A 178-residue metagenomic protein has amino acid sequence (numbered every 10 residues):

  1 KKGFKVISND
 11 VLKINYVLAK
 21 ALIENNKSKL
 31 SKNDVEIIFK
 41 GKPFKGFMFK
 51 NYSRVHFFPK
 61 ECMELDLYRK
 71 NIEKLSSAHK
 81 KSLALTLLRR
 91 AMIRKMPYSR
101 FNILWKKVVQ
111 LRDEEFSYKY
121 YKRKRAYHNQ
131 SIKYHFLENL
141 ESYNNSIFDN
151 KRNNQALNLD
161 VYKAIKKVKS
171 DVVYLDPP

Functional and structural regions predicted by a protein language model:
K1-K2, N25: S-adenosyl-L-methionine
F4, F47-K50, Y118: Generic, low-specificity signal for short hydrophobic/alpha-helical stretches with a mild N-terminal bias, encompassing
F4-D10: Conserved SAM-binding motif I beta-strand of class I
D10, S28-S31, K106-K107, P177: Short, surface-exposed linear patches
L12-A19, Y174-P178: Extended hydrophobic secondary-structure segments
I14, A19-L75: Conserved phosphoryl-transfer catalytic core
H56-V173, P178: SAM-dependent nucleic-acid methyltransferase catalytic core
